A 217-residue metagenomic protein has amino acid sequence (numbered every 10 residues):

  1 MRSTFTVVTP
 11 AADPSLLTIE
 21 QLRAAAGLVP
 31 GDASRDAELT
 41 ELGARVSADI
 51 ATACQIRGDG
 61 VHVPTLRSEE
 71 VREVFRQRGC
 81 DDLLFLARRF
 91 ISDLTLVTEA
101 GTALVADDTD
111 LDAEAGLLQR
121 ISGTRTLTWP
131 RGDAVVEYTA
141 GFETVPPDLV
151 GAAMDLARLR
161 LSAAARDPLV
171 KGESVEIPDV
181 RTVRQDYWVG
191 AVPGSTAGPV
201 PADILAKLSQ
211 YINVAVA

Functional and structural regions predicted by a protein language model:
M1-A217: Divalent metal-cofactor coordination and adjacent catalytic microenvironments
